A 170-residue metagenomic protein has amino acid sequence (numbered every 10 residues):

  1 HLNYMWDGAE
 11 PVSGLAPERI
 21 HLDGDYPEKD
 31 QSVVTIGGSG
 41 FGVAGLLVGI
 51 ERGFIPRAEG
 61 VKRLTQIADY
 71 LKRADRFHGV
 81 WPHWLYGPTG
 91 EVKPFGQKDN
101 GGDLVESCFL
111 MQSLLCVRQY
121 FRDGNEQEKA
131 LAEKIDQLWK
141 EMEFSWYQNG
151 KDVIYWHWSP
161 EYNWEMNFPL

Functional and structural regions predicted by a protein language model:
H1-Q31, H78: Low-complexity, Ser/Thr/Pro/Gly-enriched N-terminal "stalk/linker" regions
L2-W6, V43, V61-K72, M111 (+2 more regions): Hydrophobic core segments within long, regular secondary-structure runs in both alpha- and beta-rich folds
N3, G40-I55, Y70, F109-G124: Well-ordered alpha-helical scaffold segments within catalytic/enzyme domains
A9-V12, L46, D75, R118-F121 (+2 more regions): Sec/Tat-exported extracytoplasmic proteins
V12-E18, F54-G60, G124-L131: Surface-exposed patches in mature extracellular/periplasmic domains of secreted proteins
V33-A44, G102-Q112, N167-L170: Aromatic- and histidine-enriched alpha-helix N-cap/loop-to-helix transition segments that scaffold the rims
E51-R76, Q97: Hydrophobic or amphipathic alpha-helical targeting/insertion segments
G79-S107, D123-L170: Extended ligand-binding clefts on enzyme/binding-domain cores
